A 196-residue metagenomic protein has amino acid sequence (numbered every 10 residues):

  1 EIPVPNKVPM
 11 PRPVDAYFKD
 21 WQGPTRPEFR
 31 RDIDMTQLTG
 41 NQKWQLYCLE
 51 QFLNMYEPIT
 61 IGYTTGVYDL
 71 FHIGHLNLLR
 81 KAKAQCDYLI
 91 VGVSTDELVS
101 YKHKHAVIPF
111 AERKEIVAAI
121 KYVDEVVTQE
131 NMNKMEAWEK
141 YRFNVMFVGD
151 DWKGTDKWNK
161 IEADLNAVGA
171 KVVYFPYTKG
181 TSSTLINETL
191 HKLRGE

Functional and structural regions predicted by a protein language model:
E1-Y56: Adenosyl-5′-phosphate
D34-L46, E50-E196: Nucleotidyltransferase catalytic core that binds NTPs
